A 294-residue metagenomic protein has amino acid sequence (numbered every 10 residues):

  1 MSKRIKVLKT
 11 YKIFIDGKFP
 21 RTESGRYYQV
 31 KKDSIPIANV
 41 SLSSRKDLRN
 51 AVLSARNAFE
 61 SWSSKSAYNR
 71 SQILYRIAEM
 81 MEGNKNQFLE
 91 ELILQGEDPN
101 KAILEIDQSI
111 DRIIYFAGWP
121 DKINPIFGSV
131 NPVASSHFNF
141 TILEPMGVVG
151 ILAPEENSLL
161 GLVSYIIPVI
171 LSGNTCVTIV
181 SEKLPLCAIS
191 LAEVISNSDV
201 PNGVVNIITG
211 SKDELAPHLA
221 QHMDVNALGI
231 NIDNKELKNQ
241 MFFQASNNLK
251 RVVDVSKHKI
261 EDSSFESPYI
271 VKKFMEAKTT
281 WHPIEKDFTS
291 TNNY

Functional and structural regions predicted by a protein language model:
M1-H137: N-terminal Rossmann-like NAD(P)+-binding subdomain of aldehyde/semialdehyde dehydrogenases
I13-I15, Q29, V40-R49, L160 (+1 more regions): Histidine- and aromatic-rich ligand-binding microenvironments
F19-P20, S44, P154-E156, K183 (+3 more regions): Short, glycine-/Ser/Thr-/acidic-enriched flexible segments
S34, R70, G173, V205 (+1 more regions): Residue-level signal for inorganic ion chemistry
S43, Q95, L104-Q108, E182-L186 (+2 more regions): Short beta->alpha linker loops
G83, Q87, N157, P185-L186 (+2 more regions): Short alpha-helical
G118-P201: Conserved small-residue-rich beta-alpha loop and adjacent elements that most often cradle the phosphate/pyrophosphate
V133, V148-G150, S198-Y294: Conserved NAD(P)+-binding/catalytic subdomain of aldehyde/semialdehyde dehydrogenases
